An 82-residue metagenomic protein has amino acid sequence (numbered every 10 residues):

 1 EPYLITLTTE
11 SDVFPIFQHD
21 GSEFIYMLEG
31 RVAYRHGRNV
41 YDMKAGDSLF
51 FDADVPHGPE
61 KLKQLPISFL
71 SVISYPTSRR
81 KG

Functional and structural regions predicted by a protein language model:
E1-H19, N39, A53-P56: Conserved short histidine dyad/triad with adjacent acidic residue
T6, F17-Y34, V72: Short, conserved beta-strand element in jelly-roll/cupin
P15, R35, F69, R79-G82: Short acidic, gly/pro-rich beta-turn/loop elements at beta-sheet edges and active-site/ligand-binding grooves
I16-F17, F24, V40-Y41, K61: Short secondary-structure boundary/capping segments
G37-A53: Short acidic-glycine-tyrosine-enriched beta hairpin
K44, A53-R80: Ligand-binding loop in jelly-roll beta-barrel domains
